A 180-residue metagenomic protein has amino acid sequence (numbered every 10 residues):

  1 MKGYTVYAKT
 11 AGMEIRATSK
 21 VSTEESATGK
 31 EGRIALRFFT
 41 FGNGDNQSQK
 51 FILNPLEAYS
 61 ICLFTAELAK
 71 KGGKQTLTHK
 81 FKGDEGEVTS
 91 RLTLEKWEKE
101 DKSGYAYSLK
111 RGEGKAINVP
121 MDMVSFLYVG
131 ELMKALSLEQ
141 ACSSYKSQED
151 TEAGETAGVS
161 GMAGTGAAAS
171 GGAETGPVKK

Functional and structural regions predicted by a protein language model:
M1-K180: Positively charged, low-complexity terminal tracts and the immediately adjacent first secondary-structure elements
